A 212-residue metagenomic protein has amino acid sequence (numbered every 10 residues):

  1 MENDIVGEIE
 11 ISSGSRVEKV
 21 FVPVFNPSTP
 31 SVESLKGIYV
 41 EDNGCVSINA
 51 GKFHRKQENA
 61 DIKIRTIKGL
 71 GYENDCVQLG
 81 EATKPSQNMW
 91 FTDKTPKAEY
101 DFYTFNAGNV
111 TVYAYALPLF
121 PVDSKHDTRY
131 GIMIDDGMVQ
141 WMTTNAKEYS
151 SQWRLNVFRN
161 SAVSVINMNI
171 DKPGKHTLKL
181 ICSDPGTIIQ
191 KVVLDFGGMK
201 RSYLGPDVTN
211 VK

Functional and structural regions predicted by a protein language model:
M1-K212: Extracytoplasmic
